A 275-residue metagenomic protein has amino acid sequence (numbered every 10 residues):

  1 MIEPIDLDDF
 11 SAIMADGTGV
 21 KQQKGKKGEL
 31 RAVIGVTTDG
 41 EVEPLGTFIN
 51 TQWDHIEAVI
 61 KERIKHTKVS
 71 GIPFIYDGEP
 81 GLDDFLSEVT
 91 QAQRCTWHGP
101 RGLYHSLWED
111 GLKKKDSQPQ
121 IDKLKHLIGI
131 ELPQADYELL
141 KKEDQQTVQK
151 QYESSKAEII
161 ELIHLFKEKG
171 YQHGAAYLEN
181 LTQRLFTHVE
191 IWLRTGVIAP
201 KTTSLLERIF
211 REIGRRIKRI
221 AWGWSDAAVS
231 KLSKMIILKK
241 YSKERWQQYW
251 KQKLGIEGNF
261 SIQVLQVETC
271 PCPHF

Functional and structural regions predicted by a protein language model:
M1-E88, T182-V189, L205-L206: RNase H-like nuclease fold core
K21-K24, G99, W222: A generic structural signal for short coil/turn motifs at secondary-structure boundaries
K27-L30, S106-Q118: Short, surface-exposed amphipathic charged segments that create phosphate/polyanion-binding patches used for binding
G35, H105, E109-K113, I130-P133 (+1 more regions): Alpha-helix capping at helix-to-loop junctions
W53-D54, K113-K114, I237-S242: Short alpha-helix boundary/capping motifs
T67-T90, I121-F275: Acidic/histidine-rich catalytic cores and adjacent linkers of DNA breakage/strand-transfer/modification proteins
V89-L112: Inter-helix linker motif
